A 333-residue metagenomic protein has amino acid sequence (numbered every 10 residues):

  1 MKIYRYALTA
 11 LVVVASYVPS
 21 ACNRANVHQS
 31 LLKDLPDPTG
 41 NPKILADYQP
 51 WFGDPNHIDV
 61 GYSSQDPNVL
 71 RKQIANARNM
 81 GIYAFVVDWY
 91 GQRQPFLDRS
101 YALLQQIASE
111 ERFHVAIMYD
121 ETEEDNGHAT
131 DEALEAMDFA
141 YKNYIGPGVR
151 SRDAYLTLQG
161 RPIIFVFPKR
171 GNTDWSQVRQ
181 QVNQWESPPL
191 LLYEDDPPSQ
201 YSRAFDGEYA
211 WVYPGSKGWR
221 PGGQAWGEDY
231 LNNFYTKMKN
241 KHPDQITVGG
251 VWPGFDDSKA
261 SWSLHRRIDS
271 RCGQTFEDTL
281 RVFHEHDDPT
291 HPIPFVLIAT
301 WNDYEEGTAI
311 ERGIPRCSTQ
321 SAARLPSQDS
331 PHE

Functional and structural regions predicted by a protein language model:
M1-A7: Bacterial N-terminal signal peptides that target proteins for export
A7-A10, S30-L31: Acidic/proline-rich low-complexity IDRs
T9-Y17: Bacterial N-terminal signal peptides
N26-E333: Glycan-processing catalytic domains of CAZymes
